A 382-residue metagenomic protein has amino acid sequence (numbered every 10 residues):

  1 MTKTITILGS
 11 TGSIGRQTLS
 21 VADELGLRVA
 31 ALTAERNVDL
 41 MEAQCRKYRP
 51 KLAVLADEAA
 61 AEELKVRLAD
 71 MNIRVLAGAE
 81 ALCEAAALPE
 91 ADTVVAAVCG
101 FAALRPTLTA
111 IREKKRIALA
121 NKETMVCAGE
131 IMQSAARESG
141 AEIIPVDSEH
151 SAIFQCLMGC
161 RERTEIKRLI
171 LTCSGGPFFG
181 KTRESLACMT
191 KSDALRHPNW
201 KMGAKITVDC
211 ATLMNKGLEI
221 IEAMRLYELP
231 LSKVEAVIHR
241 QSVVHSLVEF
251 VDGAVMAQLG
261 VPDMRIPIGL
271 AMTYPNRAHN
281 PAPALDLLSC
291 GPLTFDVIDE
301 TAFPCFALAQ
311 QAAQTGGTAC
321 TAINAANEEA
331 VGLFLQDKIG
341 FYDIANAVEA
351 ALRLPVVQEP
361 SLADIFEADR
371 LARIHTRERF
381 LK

Functional and structural regions predicted by a protein language model:
M1-K382: Catalytic, metal-anchored helix/loop core of enzyme active sites in primary metabolism
